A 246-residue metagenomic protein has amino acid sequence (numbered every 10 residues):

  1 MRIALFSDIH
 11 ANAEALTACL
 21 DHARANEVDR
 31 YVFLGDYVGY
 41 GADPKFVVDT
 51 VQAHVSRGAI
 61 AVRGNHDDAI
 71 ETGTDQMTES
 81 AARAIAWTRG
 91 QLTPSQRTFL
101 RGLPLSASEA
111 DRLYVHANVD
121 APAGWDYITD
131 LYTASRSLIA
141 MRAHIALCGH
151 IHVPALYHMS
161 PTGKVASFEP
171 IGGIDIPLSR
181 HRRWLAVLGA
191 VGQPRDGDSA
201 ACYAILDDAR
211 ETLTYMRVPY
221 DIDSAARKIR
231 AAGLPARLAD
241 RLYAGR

Functional and structural regions predicted by a protein language model:
R2-F6, A11-F99: Core catalytic region of metal-dependent phosphoesterases/phosphodiesterases, especially metallo-beta-lactamase-like
R2-H10, D111-N118, L185-G189: Active-site-proximal beta-strand elements of phosphoester/diester hydrolases
H10-A15, G39-G41, H66-E71, S108 (+3 more regions): Active-site environment of divalent metal-dependent phosphoester hydrolases
E27, Q91-M159: His/acidic metal-ligating clusters that form di-metal
V32, I60-V62, V115, L147 (+1 more regions): Hydrophobic/aromatic beta-strand patches that form the interior of the parallel beta-sheet core in alpha/beta enzyme
K45-V47, I128-S135, F168-E169: Charged helix-capping and loop-helix junction motifs
A53-S56, I139, L178-R180, L206: Short, conserved loop/helix-junction motifs that constitute active-site signature segments in enzyme catalytic cores
P161-R246: Acidic, His/Gly-rich catalytic cores of divalent-metal-dependent hydrolytic chemistry
